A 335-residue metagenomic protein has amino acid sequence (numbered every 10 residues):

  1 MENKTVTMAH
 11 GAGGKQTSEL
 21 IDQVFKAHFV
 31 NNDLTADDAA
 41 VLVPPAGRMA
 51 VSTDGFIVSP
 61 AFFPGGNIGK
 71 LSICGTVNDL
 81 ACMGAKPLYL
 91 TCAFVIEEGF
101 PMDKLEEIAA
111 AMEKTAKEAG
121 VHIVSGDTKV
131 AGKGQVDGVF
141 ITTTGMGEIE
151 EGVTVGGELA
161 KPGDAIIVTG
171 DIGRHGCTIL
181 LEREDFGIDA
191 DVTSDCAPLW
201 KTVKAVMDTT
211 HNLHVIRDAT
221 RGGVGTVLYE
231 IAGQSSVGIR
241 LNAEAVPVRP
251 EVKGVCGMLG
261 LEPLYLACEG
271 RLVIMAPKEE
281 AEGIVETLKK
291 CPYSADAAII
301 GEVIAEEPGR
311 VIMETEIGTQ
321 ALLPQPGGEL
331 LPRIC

Functional and structural regions predicted by a protein language model:
M1-C335: Helix-biased detector of long, well-ordered alpha-helical tracts
